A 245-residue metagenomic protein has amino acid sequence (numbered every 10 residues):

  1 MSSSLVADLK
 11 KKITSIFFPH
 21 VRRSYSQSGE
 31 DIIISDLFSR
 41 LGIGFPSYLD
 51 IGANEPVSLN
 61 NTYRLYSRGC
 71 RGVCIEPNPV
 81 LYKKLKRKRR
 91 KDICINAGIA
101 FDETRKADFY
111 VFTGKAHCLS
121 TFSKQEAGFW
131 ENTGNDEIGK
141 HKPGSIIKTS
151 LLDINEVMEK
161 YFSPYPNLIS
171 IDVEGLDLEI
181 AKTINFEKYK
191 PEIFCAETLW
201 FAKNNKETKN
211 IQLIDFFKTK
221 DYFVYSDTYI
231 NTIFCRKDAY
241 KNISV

Functional and structural regions predicted by a protein language model:
M1-V245: Phosphate/nucleotide-binding beta-alpha loop and adjacent structural elements of enzyme active sites
